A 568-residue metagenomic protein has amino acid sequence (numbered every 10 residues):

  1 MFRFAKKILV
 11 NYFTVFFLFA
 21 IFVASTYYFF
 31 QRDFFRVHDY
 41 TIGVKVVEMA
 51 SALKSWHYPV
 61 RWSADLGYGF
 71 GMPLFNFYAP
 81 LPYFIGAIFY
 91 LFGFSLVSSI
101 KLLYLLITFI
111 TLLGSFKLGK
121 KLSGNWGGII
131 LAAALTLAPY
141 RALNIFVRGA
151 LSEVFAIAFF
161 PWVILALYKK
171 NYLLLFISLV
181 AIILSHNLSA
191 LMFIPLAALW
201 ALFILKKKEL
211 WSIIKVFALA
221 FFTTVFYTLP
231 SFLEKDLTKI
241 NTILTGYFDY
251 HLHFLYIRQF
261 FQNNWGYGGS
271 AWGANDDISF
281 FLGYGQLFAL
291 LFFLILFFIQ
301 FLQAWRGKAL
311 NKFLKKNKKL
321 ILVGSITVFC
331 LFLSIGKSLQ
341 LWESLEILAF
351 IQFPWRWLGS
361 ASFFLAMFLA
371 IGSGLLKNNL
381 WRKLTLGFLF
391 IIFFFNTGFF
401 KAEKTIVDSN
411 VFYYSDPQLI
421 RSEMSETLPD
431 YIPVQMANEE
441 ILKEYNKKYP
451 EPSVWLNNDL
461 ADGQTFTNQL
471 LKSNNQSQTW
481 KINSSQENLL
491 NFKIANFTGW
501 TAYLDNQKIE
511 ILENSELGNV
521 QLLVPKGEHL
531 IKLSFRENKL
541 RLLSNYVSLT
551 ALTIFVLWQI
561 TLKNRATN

Functional and structural regions predicted by a protein language model:
M1-D408, H529-S534, R541-N568: Membrane-embedded transmembrane-helix bundle of lipid-linked glycan/lipid transferases
L9-Y12, S51-A52, A64-D65, L131-A132 (+6 more regions): Generic detector of short, locally flexible boundary/turn motifs and exposed helical patches
Y12-F13, K312, K318, N379-L380 (+8 more regions): Short linear motifs in intrinsically disordered/low-complexity regions
Q31, Q259-Q262, Q286, Q300-Q303 (+11 more regions): Residue-identity detector for glutamine
D65-G67, Q262-N264, G269, Q303 (+7 more regions): Compositionally biased, low-complexity repeat tracts
K404-T467: Membrane-interface segments at or immediately adjacent to transmembrane helices that form the boundary between
Y449-N568: Active-site-proximal, structured, solvent-exposed surfaces of multi-pass membrane proteins that position macromolecular
